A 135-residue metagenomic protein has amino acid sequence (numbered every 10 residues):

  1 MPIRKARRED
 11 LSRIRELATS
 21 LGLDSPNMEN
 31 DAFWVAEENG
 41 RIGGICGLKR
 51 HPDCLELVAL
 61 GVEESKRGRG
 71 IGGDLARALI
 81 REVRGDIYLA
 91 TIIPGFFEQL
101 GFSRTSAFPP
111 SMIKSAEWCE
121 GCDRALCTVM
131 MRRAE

Functional and structural regions predicted by a protein language model:
M1-S25, E37, C127-E135: Short amphipathic alpha-helix that is part of the acyltransferase structural core
L17-A18, V35, I87-T91: Short, hydrophobic beta-strand segments that form beta-sheet elements in well-ordered domains
D24-N39, E56, A125-L126: A short helix-loop-beta-strand connector motif used in the catalytic cores of GNAT acetyltransferases and, in some
V35, R41-R50, C54-G61: Conserved beta-strand in the GNAT
L60-R67, I92-I93: A short, internal acetyl-CoA/4′-phosphopantetheine-binding micro-motif in the GNAT/acyltransferase core
G68-R81: Conserved acetyl-CoA-binding loop-helix of GNAT-fold acetyltransferases
T91-W118: Conserved active-site alpha-helix within GNAT-family acetyltransferase domains
P110-E135: C-terminal "cap" of GNAT-fold acetyltransferases
